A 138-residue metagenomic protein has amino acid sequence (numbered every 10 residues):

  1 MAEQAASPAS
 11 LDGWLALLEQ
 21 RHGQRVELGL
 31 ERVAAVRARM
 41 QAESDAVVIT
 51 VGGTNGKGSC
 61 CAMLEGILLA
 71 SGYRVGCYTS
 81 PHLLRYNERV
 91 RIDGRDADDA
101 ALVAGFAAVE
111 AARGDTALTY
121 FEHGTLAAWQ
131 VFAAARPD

Functional and structural regions predicted by a protein language model:
M1-G53, C60-A62, G66-S71, Y78: Short functional linear segments
Q24-V26, L30-S44, A70-D138: ATP-dependent carboxylate-amine ligase catalytic core
N55-K57, H82-L83: Short active-site-proximal "capping" loops at secondary-structure junctions
